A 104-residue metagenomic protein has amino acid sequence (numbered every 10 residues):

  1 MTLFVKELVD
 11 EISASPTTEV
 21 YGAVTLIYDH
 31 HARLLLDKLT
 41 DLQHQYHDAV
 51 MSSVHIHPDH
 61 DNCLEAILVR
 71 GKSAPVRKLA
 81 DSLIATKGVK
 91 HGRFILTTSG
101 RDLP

Functional and structural regions predicted by a protein language model:
M1-K6: Short amphipathic alpha-helical segments
E7-Y21: Short, charge-patterned binding micro-sites
T18-H30, L64-A66: Short glycine-/aliphatic-rich beta-strand segments at the starts of folded cytosolic domains
D29-M51: Short amphipathic alpha-helix segments
H31-A32, V69-V76: Helix N-cap motif at beta-to-alpha junctions
D37-L42, K78-T86: Short amphipathic alpha-helices in soluble, non-transmembrane regions that often serve as interface/regulatory elements
D48-I56, D81, A85-G100: Conserved short beta-strand edge segments in small beta-sheet-based binding/regulatory domains
D59-D61: Short flexible coil/turn linkers enriched for glycine and charged/polar residues that connect secondary-structure
